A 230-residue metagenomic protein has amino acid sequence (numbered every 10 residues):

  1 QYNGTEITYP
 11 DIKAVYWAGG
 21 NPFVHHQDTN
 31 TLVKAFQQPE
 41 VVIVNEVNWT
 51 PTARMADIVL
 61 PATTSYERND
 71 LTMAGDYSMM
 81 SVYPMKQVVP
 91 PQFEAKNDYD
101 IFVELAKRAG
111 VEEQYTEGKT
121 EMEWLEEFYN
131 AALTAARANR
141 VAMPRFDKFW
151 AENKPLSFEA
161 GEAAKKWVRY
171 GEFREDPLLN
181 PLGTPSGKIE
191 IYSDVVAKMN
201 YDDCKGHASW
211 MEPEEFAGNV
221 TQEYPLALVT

Functional and structural regions predicted by a protein language model:
Q1-N139, P225-A227: Non-catalytic alpha/beta scaffold blocks inside enzyme catalytic domains
L125-T230: Long, low-complexity segments enriched in small/aliphatic residues
